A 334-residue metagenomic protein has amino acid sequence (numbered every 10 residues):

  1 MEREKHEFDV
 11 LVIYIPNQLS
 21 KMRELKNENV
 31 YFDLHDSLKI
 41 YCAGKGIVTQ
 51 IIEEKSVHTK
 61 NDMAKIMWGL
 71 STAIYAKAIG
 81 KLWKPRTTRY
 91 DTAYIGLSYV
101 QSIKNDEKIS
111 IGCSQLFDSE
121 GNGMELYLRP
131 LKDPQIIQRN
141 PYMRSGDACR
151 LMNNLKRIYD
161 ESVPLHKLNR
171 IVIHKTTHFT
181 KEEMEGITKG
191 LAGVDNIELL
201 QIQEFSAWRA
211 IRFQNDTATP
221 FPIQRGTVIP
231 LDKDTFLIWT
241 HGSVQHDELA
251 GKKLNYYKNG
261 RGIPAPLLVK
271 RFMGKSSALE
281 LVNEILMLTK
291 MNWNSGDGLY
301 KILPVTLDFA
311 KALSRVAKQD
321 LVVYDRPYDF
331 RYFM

Functional and structural regions predicted by a protein language model:
M1-M334: Long, contiguous domain-sized segments
